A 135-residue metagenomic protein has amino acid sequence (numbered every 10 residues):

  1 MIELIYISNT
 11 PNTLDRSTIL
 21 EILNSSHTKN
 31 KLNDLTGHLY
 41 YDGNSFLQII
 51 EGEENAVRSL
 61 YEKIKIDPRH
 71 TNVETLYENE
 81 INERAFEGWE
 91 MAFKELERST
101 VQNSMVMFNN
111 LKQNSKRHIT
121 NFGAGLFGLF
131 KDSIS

Functional and structural regions predicted by a protein language model:
M1-S135: Charge-rich, low-complexity N-terminal segments
